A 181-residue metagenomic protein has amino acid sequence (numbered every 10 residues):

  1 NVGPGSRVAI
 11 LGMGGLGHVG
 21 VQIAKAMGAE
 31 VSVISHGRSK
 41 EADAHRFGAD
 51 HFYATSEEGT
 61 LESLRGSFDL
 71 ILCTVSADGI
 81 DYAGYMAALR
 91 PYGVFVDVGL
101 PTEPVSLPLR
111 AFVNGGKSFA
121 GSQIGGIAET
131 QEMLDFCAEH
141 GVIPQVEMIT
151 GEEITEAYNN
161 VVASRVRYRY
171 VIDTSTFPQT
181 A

Functional and structural regions predicted by a protein language model:
N1-G3, A87: Glycine-rich helix-loop-beta junction characteristic of Rossmann-like nucleotide cofactor-binding loops
P4-G5, I10-M13, K25-A83: Adenosine-nucleotide cofactor-binding segment
G12-L16, L100: Glycine-rich Rossmann-fold phosphate-binding loop(s) that bind the pyrophosphate of adenine dinucleotide cofactors
H18-A26: Surface-exposed amphipathic alpha-helices with a cationic face
L72-V75, V98, T174: Short, well-ordered coil/turn residues at beta-beta hairpins and beta-strand->alpha-helix junctions within
A83, I127-A181: C-terminal hydrophobic helical "lid"/dimerization subdomain of Rossmann-like NAD(P)H-dependent oxidoreductases
L89-P91: Helix-to-beta-strand junctions that scaffold the AdoMet/dcAdoMet cofactor pocket in Class I SAM-dependent enzymes
V94-V96, L107-E147: Rossmann-fold dehydrogenase core element
